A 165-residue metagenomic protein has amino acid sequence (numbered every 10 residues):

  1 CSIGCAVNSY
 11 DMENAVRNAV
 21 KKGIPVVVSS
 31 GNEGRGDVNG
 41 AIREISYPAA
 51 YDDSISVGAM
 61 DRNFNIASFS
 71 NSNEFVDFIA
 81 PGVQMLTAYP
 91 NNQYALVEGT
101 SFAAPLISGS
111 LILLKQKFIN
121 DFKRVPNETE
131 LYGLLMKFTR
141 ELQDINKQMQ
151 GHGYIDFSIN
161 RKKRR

Functional and structural regions predicted by a protein language model:
C1-D53, N63, S72, P90-A104 (+2 more regions): Substrate-binding/access-modulating region of protease and related hydrolase catalytic domains
G4, G31, I159-R165: Secreted peptidase-domain scaffold signal
V20, Y51-S54, N63-F64, N71-F75 (+1 more regions): Subtilisin-like serine protease catalytic core
I24, G82-Q150, Y154, N160-K162: Hydrolase catalytic cores
M60: Carbohydrate-associated surface elements
V76-D77, I155: Substrate-binding/active-site groove segments that recognize and process beta-1,4-linked N-acetyl-hexosamine
